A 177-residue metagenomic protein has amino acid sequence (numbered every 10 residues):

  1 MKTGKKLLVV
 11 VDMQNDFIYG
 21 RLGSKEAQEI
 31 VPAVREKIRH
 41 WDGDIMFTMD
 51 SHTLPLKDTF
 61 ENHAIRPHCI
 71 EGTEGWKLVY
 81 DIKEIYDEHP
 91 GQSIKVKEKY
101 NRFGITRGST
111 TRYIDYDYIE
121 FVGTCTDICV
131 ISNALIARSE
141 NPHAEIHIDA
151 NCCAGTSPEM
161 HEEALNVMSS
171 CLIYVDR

Functional and structural regions predicted by a protein language model:
M1-V96, E162, N166, Y174: Active-site acidic carboxylates
Q14, S51-T53, Y100, C125 (+1 more regions): Catalytic metal-binding/acid-base residues of hydrolase active sites
A33-H40, I131-N141: Histidine-anchored nucleotide/phosphate-binding helix
L54, K77, Y100-G104, A154-T156 (+1 more regions): A short acidic, often aromatic-flanked loop/helix-cap motif at beta-alpha or helix-coil junctions that lines enzyme
K57-T59, I105-G108, S132-N133, E159-M160: Short, well-ordered secondary-structure micro-motifs
G72-I128: Internal catalytic-core helix/loop-beta-alpha segment that presents or stabilizes conserved functional determinants
E120-D127, H143-P158: A short glycine-rich beta-strand->turn/loop micro-motif centered on a GG-aromatic cluster
A137, C153-L165: Structured adenosyl-cofactor binding patch, chiefly the S-adenosyl-L-methionine
